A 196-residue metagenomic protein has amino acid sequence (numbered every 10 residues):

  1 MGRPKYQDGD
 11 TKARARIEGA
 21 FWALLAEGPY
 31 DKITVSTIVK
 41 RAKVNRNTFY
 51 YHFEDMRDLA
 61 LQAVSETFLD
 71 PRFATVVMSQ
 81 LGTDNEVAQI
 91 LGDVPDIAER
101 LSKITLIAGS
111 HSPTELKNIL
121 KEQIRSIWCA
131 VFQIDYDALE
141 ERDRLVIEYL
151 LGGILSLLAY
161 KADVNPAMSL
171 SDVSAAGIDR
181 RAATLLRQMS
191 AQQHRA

Functional and structural regions predicted by a protein language model:
G2-P4, G19-A26, Y30-K32, L69-Q80: Terminal helix-turn-helix DNA-binding modules in bacterial transcription factors
G9-F21, I38, A63-T67: Generic hydrophobic, amphipathic alpha-helix propensity
G19, Q62, E66, N118 (+4 more regions): Short, residue-level hotspots on alpha-helical faces of the histone-fold and other alpha-helical interaction modules
L24-D58, Q62: Helix-turn-helix
T75-M78, L101-A108, V131, D135 (+1 more regions): Secondary-structure edge/capping motif, primarily at the C-terminal ends of alpha-helices and the immediately following
T75-T105: Hydrophobic alpha-helical connector segments
A88, H111-Y136, E141-G152, D179: Amphipathic alpha-helical packing segments from all-alpha helical-bundle domains
D163-A196: C-terminal peripheral helix-coil segments that are non-catalytic and often amphipathic
